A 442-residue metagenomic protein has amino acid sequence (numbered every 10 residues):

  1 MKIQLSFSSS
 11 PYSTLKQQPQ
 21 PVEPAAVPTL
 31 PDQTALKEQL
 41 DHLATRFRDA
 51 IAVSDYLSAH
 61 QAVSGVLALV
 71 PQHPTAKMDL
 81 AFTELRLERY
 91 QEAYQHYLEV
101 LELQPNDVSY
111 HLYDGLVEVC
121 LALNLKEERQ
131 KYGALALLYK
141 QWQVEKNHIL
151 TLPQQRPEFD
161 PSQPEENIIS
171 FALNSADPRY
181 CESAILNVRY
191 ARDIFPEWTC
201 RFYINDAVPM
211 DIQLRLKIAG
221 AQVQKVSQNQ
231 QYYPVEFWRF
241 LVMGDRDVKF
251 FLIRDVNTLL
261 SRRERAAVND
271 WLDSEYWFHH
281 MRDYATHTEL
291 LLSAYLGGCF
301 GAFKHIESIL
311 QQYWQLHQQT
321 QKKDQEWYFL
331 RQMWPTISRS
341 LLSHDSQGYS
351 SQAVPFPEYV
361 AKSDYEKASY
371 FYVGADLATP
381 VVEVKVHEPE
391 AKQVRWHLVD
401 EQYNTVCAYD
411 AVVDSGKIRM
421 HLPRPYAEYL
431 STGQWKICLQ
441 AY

Functional and structural regions predicted by a protein language model:
D41-H42, T75, V108-H111: Start-of-helix register in tetratricopeptide repeats
P71, P105-D107, K140-Q141: Short coil turns that delineate tetratricopeptide repeat
L135, F300-Y429, G433, I437: Catalytic core and acceptor-binding pocket of nucleotide-sugar-dependent glycosyltransferases
V208-V248: Active-site-proximal specificity loops/subdomain of glycosyltransferases
R262-L290: Conserved donor-nucleotide/metal-binding helix-loop-beta segment in metal-dependent transferases, i.e., the alpha-helix
